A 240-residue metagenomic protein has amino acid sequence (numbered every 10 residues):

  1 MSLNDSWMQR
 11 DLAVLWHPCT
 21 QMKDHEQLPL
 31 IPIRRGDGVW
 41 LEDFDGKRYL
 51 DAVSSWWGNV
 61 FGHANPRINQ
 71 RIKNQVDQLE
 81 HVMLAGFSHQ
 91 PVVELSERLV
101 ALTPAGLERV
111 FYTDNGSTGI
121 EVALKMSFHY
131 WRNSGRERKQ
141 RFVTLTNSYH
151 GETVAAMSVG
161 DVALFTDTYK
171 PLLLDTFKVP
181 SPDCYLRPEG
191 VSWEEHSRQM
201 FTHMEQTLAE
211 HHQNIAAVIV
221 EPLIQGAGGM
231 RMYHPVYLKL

Functional and structural regions predicted by a protein language model:
M1-G36, Q78, F87, M200: Active-site-adjacent loop/helix segments that line or gate small-molecule/cofactor pockets in enzymes
N4, R48-E137, V143: Glycine-rich loop-to-alpha-helix module at the N-terminal edge of alpha/beta enzyme cores
D5, R35, G62, P66 (+7 more regions): Electropositive phosphate-/nucleotide-binding environments in soluble metabolic enzymes
H17, Q78, C184-Y185, I224: Active-site/binding-pocket entry motifs
L30-A52: Active-site and channel-lining beta-strand-loop segments that bind or position nucleotide-derived/phosphorylated
L50-V53, P180, A217-I224: Short beta-strands and strand-loop turn motifs
E97-A216, K239: PLP-dependent aspartate aminotransferase-fold enzymes
Y185, E221-P235: Conserved PLP phosphate-binding loop immediately N-terminal to the Schiff-base lysine helix in PLP-dependent enzymes
